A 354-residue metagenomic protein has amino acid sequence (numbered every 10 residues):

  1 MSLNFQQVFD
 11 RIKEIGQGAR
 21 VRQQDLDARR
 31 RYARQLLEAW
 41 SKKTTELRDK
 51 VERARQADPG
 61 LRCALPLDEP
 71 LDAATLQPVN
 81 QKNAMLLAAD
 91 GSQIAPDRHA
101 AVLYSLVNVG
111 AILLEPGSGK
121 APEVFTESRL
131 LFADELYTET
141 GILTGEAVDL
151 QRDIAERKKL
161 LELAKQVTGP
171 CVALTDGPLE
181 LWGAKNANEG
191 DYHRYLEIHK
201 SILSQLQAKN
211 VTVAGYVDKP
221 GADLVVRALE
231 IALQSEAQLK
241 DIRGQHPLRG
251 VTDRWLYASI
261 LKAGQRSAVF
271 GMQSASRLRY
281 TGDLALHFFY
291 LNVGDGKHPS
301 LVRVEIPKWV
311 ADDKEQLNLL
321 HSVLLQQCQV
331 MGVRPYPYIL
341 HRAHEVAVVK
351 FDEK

Functional and structural regions predicted by a protein language model:
M1-V79, A84, G145-V172, G177-K354: Long, contiguous domain-sized segments
A89, I94-E139: Acidic, metal-ligating active-site segments
G141-L143: Short glycine/proline- and acidic residue-enriched helix-loop micro-motifs that form flexible lids or anion-recognition
